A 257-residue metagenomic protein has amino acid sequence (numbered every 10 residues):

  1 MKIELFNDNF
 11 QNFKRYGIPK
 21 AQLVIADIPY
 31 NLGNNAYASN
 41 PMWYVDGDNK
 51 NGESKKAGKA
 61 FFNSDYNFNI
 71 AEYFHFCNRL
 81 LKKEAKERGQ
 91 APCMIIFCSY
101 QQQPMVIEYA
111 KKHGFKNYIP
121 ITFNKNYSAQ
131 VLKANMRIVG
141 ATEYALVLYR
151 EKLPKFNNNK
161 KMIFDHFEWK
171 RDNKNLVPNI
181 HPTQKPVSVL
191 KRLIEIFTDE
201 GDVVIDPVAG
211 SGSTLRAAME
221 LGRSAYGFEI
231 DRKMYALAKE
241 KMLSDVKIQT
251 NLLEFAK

Functional and structural regions predicted by a protein language model:
M1-F228, K233-A236: Core catalytic lobe of class I
M1-K14, K239-K257: S-adenosyl-L-methionine
